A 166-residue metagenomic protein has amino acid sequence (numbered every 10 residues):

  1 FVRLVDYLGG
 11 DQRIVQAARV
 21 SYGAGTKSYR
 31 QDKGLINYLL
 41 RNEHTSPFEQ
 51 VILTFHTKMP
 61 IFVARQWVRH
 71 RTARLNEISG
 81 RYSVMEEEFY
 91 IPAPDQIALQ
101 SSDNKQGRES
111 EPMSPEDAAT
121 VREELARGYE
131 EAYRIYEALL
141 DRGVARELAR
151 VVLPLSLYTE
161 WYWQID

Functional and structural regions predicted by a protein language model:
F1-D166: Family-specific signature for flavin-dependent thymidylate synthase
